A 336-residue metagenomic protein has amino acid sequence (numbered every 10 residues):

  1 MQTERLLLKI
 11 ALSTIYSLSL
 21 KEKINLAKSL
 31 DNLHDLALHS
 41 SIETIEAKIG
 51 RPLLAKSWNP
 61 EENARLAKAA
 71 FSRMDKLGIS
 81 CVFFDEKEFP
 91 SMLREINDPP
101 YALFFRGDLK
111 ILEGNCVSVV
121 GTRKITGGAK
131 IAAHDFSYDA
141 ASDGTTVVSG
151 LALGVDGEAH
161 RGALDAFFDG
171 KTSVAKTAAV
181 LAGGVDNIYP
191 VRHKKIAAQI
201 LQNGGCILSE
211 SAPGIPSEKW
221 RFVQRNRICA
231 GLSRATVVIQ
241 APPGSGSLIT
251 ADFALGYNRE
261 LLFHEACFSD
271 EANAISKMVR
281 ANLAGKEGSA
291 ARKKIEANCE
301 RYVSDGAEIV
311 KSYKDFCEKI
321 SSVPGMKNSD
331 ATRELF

Functional and structural regions predicted by a protein language model:
M1-D85: Short, small/acidic-rich helices and loops at N termini and domain boundaries of DNA replication/processing enzymes
M1-E4, F83-F336: Glycine-biased, small-residue-rich flexible motifs in mid-sequence functional cores and linkers
